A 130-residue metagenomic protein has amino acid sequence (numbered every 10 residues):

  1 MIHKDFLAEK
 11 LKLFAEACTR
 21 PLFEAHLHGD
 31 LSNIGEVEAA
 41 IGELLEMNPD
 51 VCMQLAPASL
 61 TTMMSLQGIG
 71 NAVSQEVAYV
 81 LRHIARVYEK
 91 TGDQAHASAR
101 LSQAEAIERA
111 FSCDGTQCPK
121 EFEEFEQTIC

Functional and structural regions predicted by a protein language model:
M1-S74, R109, T128-C130: N-terminal alpha-helical interaction modules that lie
R20-P21, A40, V77, I84 (+3 more regions): Structural register within alpha-helical repeat arrays
E24-A25, L81, Y88, E108: Residue at a conserved register position within TPR or TPR-like alpha-solenoid repeats
G29-D30, D93, R100: Residues in the short coil linking paired helices within alpha-helical repeat scaffolds
M63-A97: Charged low-complexity stretches with an acidic bias
V73-E76, V80, Q117-F125: The tetratricopeptide repeat
